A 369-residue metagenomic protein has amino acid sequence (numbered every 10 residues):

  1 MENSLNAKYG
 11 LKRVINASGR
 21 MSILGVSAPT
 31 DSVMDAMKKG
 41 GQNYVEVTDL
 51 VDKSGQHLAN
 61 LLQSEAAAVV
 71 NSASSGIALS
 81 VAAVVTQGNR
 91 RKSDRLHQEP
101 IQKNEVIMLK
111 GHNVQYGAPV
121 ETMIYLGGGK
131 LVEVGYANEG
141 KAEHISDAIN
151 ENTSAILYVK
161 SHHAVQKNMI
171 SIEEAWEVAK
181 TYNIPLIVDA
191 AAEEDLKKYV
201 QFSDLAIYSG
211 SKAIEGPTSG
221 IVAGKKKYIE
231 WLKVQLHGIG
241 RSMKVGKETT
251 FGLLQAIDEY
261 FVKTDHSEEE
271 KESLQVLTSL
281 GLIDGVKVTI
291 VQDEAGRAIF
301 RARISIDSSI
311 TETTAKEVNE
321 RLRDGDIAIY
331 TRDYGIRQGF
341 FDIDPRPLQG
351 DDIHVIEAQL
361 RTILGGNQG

Functional and structural regions predicted by a protein language model:
E2-P29, G55-L58, Q63-Y260, L277-G281 (+2 more regions): Conserved PLP-enzyme active-site core in the AAT-like
L5, K287-A358: Conserved C-terminal alpha-helix-loop-beta "cap" of PLP-dependent enzymes that closes/shapes the active-site mouth
S22-M34, Y44-D52: A structural motif shared across PLP-dependent enzymes of the aminotransferase-like
V47-D52, A66-A67, A190-E193, S242-V245 (+4 more regions): Flexible, glycine/charged-enriched surface loops at secondary-structure junctions
G240, L322-I329, R361-Q368: A common structural junction motif
E259-D265, D344-R346: Glycine-rich phosphate/diphosphate-binding loops and the adjacent beta-loop-alpha structural elements that coordinate
